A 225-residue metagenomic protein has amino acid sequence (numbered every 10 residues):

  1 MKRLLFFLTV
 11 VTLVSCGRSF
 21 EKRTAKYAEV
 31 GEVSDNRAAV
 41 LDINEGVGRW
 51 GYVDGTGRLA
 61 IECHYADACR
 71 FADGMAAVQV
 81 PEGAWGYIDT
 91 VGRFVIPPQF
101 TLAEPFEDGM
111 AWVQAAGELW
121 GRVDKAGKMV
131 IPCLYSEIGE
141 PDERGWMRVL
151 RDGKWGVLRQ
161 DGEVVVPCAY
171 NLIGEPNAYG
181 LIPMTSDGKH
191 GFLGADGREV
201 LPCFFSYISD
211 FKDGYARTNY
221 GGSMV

Functional and structural regions predicted by a protein language model:
M1-L4: Positively charged n-region of N-terminal signal peptides that target proteins for export
F7-L8: Sec-dependent N-terminal signal peptides
V14-S15: C-terminal motif of bacterial Sec signal peptides marking the signal peptidase cleavage site
R18-V225: Residue-level detector of conserved, function-critical positions
